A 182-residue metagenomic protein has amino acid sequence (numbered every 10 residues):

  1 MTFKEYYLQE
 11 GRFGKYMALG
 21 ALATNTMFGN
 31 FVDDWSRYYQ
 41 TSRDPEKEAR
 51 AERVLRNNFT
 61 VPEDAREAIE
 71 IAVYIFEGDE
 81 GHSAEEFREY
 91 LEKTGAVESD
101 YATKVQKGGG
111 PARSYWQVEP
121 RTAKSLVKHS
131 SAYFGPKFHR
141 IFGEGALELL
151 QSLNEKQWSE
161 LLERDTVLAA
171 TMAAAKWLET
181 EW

Functional and structural regions predicted by a protein language model:
F3-G11, G20: Proteolytic processing junctions in secreted/extracellular precursors, especially proprotein convertase/trypsin-like
Q9, T24-M27, F134, F138: N-terminal leader/targeting signatures
Q9, Y38-S42, E144: Surface-exposed polar/charged interaction patches
G11-R12, A49, A173: Coil-to-alpha-helix initiation sites in intrinsically disordered, low-complexity, charged segments
M17-D79: N-terminal export signals and maturation junctions of secreted/periplasmic proteins
L55-W182: Catalytic glycan-binding domains that act on GlcNAc-containing polysaccharides
